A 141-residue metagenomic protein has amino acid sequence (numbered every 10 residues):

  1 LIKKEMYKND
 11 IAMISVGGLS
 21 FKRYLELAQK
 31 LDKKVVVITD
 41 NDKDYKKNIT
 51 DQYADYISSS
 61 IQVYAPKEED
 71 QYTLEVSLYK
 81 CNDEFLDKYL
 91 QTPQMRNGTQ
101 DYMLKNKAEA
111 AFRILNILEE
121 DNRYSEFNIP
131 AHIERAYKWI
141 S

Functional and structural regions predicted by a protein language model:
I2-S141: Acidic, Mg2+-coordinating catalytic modules of nucleic-acid enzymes
